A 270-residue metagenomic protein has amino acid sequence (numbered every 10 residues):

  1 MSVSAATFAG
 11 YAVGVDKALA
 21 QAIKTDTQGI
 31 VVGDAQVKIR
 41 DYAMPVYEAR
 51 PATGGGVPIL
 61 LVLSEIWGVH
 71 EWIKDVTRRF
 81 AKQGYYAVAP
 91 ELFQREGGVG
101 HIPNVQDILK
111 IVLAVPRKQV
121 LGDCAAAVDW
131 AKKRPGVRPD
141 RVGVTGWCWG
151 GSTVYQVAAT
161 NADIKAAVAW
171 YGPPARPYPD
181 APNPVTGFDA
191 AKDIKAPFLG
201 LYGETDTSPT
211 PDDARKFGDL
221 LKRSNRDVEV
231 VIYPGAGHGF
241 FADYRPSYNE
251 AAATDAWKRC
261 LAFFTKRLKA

Functional and structural regions predicted by a protein language model:
M1-A18: N-terminal export signals
S2-V3, Q36-G136, N183-G187, G239 (+1 more regions): Serine-hydrolase catalytic machinery in alpha/beta-hydrolase-like enzymes
Q28-Q36: Short, hydrophobic/aromatic-rich segments at coil-to-beta transitions
C124-D193: Primarily recognizes the serine-hydrolase "nucleophile elbow" in alpha/beta-hydrolase and SGNH/GDSL folds
F188, A214-N225: Conserved loop-alpha-helix segment in the C-terminal half of the alpha/beta-hydrolase fold that carries the catalytic
I194, G200-Y202: Short beta-strand/loop motif that positions the catalytic acidic residue of the alpha/beta-hydrolase fold
S208-D213: Conserved alpha/beta-hydrolase "acid-adjacent" motif
K222-A270: C-terminal catalytic histidine-bearing segment of alpha/beta-hydrolase fold enzymes
